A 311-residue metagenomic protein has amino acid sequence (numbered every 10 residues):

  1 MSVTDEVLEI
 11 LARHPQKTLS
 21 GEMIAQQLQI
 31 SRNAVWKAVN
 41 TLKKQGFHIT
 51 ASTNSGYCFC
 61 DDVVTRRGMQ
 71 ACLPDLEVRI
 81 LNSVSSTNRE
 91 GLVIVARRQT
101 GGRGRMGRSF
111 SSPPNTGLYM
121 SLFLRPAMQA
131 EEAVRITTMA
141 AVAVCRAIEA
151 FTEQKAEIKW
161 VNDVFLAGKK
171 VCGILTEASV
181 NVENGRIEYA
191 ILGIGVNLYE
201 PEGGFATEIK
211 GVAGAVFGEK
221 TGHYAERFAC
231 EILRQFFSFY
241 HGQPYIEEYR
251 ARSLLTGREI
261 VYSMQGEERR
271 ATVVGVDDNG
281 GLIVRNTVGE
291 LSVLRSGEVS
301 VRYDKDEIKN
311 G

Functional and structural regions predicted by a protein language model:
M1-S31, M128-A130, V134, T138-A156 (+1 more regions): Long, positively charged amphipathic alpha-helical accessory segments at protein N-termini or as interdomain linkers
S2-E149, C172: N-terminal lobe of the biotin/lipoate ligase/transferase fold
N82, I158-W160: Short loop/edge segments at beta-strand edges and connector loops that shape dinucleotide/nucleotide cofactor-binding
